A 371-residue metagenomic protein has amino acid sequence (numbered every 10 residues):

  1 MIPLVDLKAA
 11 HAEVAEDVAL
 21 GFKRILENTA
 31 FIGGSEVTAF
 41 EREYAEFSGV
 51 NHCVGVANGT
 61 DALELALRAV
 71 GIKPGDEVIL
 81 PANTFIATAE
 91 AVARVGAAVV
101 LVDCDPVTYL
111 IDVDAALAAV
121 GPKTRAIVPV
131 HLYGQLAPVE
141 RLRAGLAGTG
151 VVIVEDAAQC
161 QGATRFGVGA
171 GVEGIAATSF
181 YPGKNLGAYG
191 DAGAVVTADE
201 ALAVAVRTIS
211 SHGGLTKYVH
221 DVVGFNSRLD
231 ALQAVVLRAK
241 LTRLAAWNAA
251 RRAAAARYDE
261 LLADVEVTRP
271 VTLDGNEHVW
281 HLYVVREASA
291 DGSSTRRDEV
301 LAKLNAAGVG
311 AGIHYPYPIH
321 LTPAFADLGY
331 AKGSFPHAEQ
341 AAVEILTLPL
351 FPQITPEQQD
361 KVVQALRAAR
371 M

Functional and structural regions predicted by a protein language model:
M1-A30, S35, A307: N-terminal "arm"/small-domain region of PLP-dependent enzymes with the aminotransferase-like
K8, L20, S35-R42, F47-N51 (+5 more regions): PLP-dependent aminotransferase class I/II
T29-E77, E90-V95, L101-D103: Phosphate-binding glycine-rich loop
V54, I79, V100, V152-V154 (+3 more regions): Structural detector of well-ordered beta-strand residues that form the stable sheet scaffold of enzyme domains
A62, T84, P349: Conserved SAM-binding loop
R68-A157, T164: PLP-dependent aminotransferase-like
E155-G187, K217-D221: Conserved active-site segment immediately N-terminal to the catalytic lysine that forms the internal aldimine
A194-V196: Conserved RNP beta-strands of RNA recognition motif
